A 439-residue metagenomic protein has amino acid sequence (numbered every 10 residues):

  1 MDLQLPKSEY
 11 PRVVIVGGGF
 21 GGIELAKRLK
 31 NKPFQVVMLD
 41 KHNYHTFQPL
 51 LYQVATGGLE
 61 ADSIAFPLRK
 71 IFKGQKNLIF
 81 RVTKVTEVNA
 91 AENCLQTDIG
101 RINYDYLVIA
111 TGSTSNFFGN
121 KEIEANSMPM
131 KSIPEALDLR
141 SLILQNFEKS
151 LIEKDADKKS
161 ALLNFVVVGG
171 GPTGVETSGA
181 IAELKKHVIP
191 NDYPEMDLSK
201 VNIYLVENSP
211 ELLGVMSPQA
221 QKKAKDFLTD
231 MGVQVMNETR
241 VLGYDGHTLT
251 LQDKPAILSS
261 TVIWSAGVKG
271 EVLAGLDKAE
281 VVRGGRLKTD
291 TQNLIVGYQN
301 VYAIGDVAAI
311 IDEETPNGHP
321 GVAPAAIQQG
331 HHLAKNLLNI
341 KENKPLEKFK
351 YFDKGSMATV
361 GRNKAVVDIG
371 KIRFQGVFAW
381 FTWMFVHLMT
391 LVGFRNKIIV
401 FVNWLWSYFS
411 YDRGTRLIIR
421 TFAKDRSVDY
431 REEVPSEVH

Functional and structural regions predicted by a protein language model:
M1-P11, L78-V166, I263: FAD-binding core/adjacent interface of flavoenzyme oxidoreductases
D2-I79, F165, P172-V215, I263 (+1 more regions): Beta1-alpha1 glycine-rich phosphate/pyrophosphate-binding loop at the start of Rossmann-like nucleotide-binding domains
Y10, A334-H439: C-terminal, flexible cofactor-proximal segment of oxidoreductases
G18, I99, T111-G112, D253 (+1 more regions): Glycine-rich, N-terminal phosphate-binding loop of Rossmann-like dinucleotide-binding domains
G21, G112-S115, S178, V268-G270: Short glycine-rich anion-binding loops that position phosphate/pyrophosphate groups of nucleotides and phosphorylated
K76-E87, A182-T291, I295-G297, L346: A Rossmann-like FAD-binding core segment of flavoenzymes
A125-A156, H247-T250, A256-Q328, K335: FAD-site-proximal beta/loop scaffold in flavoenzymes
K159-M216, K223, Q234-M236, P320-N339 (+2 more regions): Rossmann-like dinucleotide-binding core of oxidoreductases
